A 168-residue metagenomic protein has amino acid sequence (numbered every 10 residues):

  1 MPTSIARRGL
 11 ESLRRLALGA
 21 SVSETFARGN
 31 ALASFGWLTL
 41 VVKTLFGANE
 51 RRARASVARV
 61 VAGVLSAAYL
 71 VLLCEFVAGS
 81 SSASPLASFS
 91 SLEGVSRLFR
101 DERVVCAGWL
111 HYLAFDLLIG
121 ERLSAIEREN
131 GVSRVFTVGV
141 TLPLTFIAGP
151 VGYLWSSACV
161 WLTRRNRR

Functional and structural regions predicted by a protein language model:
M1-S12: N-terminal chloroplast transit peptides
L13-F35: Hydrophobic transmembrane alpha-helical segments in integral membrane proteins
N30-E50: N-terminal signal-anchor/start-transfer transmembrane helix
E50-V71: Loop-to-helix transition at the N-terminal end of transmembrane alpha-helices
S66-A87: Transmembrane alpha-helix/helix-exit interface in multi-pass inner-membrane proteins
G94-A107: Short aromatic-rich membrane-water interface segments that cap or initiate transmembrane helices in multi-pass membrane
A107-A114, P143: Hydrophobic alpha-helical transmembrane segments of multi-pass membrane proteins
V138-W161: Hydrophobic, aromatic-rich membrane-embedded alpha-helical segments
